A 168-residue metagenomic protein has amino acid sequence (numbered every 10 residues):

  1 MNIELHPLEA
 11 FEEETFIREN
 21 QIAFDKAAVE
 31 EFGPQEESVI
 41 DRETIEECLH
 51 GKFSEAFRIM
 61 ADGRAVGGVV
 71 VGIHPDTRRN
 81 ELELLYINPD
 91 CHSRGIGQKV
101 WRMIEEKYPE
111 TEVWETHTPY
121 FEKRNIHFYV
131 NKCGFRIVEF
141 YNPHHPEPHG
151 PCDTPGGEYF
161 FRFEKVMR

Functional and structural regions predicted by a protein language model:
I3-R18: A short beta-loop-alpha structural element at the N-terminal edge of CoA-dependent acyl/N-acetyltransferase catalytic
F24-E46: Conserved GNAT-fold acetyl-CoA-binding loop/helix
E43-R58, G67, G156: A short helix-loop-beta-strand connector motif used in the catalytic cores of GNAT acetyltransferases and, in some
R58, R64-I73, E81, Y86: Conserved beta-strand in the GNAT
R78-P89, H117-T118: Conserved acetyl-CoA binding element of GNAT-fold acetyltransferases
I87, S93-E106, N131: Conserved acetyl-CoA-binding loop-helix of GNAT-fold acetyltransferases
K107-Y120: Conserved GNAT acetyl-CoA-binding A-motif
H117-P119, N131-T154: Conserved catalytic-core motifs of GNAT/GCN5-like acyltransferases
